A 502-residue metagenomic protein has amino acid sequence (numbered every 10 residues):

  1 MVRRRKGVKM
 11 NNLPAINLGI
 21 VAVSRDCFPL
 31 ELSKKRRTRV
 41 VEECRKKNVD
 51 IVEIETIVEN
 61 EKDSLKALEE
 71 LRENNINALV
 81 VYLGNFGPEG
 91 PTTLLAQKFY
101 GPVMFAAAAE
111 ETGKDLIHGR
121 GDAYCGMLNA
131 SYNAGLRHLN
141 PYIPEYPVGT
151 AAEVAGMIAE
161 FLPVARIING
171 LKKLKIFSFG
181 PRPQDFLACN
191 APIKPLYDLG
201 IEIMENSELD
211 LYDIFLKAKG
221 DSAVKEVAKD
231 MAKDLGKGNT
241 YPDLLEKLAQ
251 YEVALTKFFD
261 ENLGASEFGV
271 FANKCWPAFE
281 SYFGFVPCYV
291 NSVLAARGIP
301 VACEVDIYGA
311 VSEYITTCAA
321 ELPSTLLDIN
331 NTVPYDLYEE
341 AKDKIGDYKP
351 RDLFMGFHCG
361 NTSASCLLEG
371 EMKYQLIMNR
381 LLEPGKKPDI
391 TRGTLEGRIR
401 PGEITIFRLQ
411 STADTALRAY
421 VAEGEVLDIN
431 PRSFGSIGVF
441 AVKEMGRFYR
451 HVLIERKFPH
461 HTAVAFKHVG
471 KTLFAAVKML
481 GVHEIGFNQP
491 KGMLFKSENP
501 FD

Functional and structural regions predicted by a protein language model:
M10-R45: N-terminal basic/disordered segments at the start of proteins
N11-L18, V52, E111-T240, L244: Cap/lid and interdomain-hinge subdomains that line or gate substrate/regulatory clefts in soluble alpha/beta enzymes
S64-I76, T93-L95, A254-G264: Short, well-structured alpha-helical segments in soluble
I76-N85, M104-A106, S266-N273: Periplasmic-binding protein-like
L94-G121, L128-N133, S292-I307: Short, acidic/small-residue loops that bind anionic groups at enzyme active sites
V227-K229, K233-L322: Long, internal scaffold/assembly segments composed of regular secondary structure
A295-P431: C-terminal catalytic subdomain
I377-D502: Extended hydrophobic packing segments that form well-structured cores
